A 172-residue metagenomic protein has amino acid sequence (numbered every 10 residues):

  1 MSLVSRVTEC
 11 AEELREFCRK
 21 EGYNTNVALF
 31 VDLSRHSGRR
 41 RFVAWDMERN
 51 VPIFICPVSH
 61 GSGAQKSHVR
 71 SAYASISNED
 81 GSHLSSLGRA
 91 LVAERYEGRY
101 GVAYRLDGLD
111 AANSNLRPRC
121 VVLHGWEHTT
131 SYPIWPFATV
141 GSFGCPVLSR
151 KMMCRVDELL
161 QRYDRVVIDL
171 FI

Functional and structural regions predicted by a protein language model:
M1-F143, R150-I172: Cell wall/extracellular polymer interaction/catalysis modules
